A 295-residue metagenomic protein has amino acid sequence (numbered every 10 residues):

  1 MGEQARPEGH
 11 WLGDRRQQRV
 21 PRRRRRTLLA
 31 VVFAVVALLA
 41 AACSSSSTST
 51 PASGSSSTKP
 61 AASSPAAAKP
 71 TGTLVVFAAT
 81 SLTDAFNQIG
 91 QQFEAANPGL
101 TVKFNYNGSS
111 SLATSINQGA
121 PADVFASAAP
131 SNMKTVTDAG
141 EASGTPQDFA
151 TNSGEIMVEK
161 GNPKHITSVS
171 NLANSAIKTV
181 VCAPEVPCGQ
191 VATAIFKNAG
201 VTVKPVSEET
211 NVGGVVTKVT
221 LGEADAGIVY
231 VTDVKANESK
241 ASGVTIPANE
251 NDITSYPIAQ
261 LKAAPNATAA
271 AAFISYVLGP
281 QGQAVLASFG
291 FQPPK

Functional and structural regions predicted by a protein language model:
E3, W11, R15, R19-R22 (+9 more regions): Exported/periplasmic ABC-transporter solute-binding proteins
R23-L28: Extended non-globular C-terminal regions
A30-A41: Bacterial N-terminal signal peptides
D123-S127: Periplasmic-binding protein-like
E141: Active-site surface patch of divalent metal-dependent phosphodiester/phosphate bond hydrolases
E155: PIN/NYN-family metal-dependent endoribonuclease catalytic core
